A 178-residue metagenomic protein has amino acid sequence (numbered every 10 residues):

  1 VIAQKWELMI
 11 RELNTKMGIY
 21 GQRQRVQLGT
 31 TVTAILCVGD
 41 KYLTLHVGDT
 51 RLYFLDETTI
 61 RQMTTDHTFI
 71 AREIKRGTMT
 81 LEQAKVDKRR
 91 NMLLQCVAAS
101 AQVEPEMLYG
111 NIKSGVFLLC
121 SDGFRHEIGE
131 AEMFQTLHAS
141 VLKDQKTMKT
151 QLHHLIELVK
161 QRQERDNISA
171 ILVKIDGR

Functional and structural regions predicted by a protein language model:
V1-R178: PP2C/PPM-type serine/threonine phosphatase catalytic domain
